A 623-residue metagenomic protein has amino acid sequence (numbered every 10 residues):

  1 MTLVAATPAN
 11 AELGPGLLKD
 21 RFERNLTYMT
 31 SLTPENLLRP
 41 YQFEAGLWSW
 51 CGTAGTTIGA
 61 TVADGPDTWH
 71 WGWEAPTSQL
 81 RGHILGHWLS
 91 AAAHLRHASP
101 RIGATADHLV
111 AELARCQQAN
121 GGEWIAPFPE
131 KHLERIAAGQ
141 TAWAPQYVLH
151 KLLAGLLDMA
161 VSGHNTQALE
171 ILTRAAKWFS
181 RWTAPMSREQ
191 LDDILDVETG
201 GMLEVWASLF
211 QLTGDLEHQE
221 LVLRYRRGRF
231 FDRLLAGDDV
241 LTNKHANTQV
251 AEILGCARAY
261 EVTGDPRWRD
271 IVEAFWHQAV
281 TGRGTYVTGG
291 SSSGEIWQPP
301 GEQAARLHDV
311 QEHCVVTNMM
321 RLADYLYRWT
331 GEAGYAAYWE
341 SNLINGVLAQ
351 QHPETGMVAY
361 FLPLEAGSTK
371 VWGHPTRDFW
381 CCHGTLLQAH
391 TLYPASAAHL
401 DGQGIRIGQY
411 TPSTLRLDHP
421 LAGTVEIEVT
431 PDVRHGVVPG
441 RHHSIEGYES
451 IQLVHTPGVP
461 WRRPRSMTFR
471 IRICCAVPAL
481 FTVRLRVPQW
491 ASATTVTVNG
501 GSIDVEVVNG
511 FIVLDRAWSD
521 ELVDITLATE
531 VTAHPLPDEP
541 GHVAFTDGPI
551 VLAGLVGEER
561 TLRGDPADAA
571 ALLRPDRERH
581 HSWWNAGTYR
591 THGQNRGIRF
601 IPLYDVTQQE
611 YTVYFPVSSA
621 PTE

Functional and structural regions predicted by a protein language model:
M1-I84, G103, D107-E130, T166: Low-complexity, Ser/Thr/Pro/Gly-enriched N-terminal "stalk/linker" regions
A5-P8, E12-P15, L95-D107, L156-T173 (+4 more regions): Structural helix-adjacent loops and short alpha-helical linkers that scaffold large soluble proteins
L37-T77, I125-A144, D193-L209, A236-G255 (+2 more regions): Carbohydrate-binding/catalytic loop surfaces
S78-H97, A106, A144-A160, L195-Q211 (+4 more regions): Well-ordered alpha-helical segments within folded domains of soluble proteins
H132-L212: A conserved hydrophobic secondary-structure block that centers on an alpha-helix together with its immediately flanking
W178, L195-L234, V240-E302, R306-A333: Active-site neighborhood of glycoside hydrolase catalytic domains
V272, A337-N345, Q350-H443, E449-M467 (+3 more regions): C-terminal beta-rich recognition modules with glycine/proline-rich loops and embedded aromatic residues
A491-R516, V531-D538: Solvent-exposed beta-strand/loop surfaces of large extracellular or lumenal domains
